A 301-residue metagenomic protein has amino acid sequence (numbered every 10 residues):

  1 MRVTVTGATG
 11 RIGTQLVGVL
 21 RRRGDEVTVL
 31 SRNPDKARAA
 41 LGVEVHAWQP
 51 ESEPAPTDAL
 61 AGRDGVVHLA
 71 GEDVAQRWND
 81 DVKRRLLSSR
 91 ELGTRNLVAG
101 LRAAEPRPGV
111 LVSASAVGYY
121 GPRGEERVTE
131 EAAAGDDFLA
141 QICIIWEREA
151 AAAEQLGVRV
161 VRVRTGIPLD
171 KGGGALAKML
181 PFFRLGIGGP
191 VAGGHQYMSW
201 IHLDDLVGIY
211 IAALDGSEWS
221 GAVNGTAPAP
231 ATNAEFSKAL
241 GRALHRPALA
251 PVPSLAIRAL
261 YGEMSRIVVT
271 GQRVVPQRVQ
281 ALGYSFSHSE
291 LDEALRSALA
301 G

Functional and structural regions predicted by a protein language model:
V3-R23: N-terminal Rossmann NAD(P)H-binding glycine-rich loop of SDR-like oxidoreductase domains
D35, A39-G93: NAD(P)H-binding glycine-rich loop region in Rossmannoid oxidoreductase-like domains and their noncatalytic homologs
R95-D137: Conserved Rossmann-fold NAD(P)-dependent oxidoreductase catalytic core, especially the SDR/UDP-sugar
S115, R148-K171: Conserved beta-loop-beta element that borders a ligand/cofactor-binding pocket
L156, L169-K178, A213-V223: Glycine/proline-rich active-site loop of Rossmann-fold NAD(P)-dependent oxidoreductases
K178-I201, D205, A212: A conserved pocket-lining segment of Rossmann-fold NAD(P)-dependent short-chain dehydrogenase/reductase
G216-E263, R296-G301: Mid/C-terminal beta-alpha module of Rossmann-like enzyme folds, strongest in SDR-family dehydrogenases/epimerases
R266-G301: C-terminal amphipathic/interface module of NAD(P)-dependent oxidoreductases and related NAD-binding regulators
